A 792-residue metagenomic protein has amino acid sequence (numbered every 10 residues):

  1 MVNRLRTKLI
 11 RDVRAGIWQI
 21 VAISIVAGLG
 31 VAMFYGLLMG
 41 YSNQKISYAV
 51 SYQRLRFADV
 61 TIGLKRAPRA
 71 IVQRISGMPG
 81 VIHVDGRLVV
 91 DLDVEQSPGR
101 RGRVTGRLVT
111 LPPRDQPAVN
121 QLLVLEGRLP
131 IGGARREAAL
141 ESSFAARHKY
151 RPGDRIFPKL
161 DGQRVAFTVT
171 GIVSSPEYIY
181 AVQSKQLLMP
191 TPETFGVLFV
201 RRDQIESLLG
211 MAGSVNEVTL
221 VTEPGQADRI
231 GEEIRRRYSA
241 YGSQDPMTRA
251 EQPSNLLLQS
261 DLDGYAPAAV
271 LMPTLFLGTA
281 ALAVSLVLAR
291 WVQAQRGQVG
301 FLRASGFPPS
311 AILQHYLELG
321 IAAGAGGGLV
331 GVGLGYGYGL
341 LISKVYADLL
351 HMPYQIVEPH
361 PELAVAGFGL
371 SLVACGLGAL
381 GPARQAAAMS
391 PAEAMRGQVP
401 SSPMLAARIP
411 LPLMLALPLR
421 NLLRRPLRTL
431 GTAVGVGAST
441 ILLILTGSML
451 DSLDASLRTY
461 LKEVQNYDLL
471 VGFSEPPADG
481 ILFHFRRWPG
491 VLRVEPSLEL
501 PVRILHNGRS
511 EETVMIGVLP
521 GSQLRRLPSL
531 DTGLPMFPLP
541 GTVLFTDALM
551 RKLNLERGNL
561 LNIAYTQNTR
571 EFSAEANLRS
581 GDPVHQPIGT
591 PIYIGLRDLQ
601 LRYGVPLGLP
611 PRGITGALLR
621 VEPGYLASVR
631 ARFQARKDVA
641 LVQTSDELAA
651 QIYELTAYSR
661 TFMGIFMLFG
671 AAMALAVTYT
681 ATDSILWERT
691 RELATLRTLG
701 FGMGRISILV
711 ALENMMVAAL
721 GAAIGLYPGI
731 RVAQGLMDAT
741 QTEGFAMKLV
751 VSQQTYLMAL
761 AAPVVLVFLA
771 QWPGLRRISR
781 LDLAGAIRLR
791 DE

Functional and structural regions predicted by a protein language model:
M1-F34, W291, P308, L317 (+6 more regions): N-terminal Sec/SRP start-transfer signal
V2-G278, R290-Q293, P309-S310, D348-L349 (+5 more regions): Membrane transport/envelope proteins' first extracytoplasmic loop
N3, A388-M404, S779-E792: Short cytosolic juxtamembrane segments of multi-pass membrane proteins
D12, G16, A266, L282-A322 (+1 more regions): Interfacial "coupling" helices/loops that link adjacent transmembrane helices in transporter permeases
Q53, D59-K65, L413-P540, L544-D547 (+3 more regions): Juxtamembrane segments of multi-pass membrane proteins
R151, P308-P309, S390, E556 (+3 more regions): Short coil/turn motifs that cap or connect alpha-helices
G278, L282-G297, I321-P353, P361-A388 (+4 more regions): Small-residue-rich transmembrane alpha-helices
S497, I614-V621, R630-A733, D738 (+3 more regions): C-terminal transmembrane helical bundles of large multi-pass transporters and their helix-start/helix-kink determinants
